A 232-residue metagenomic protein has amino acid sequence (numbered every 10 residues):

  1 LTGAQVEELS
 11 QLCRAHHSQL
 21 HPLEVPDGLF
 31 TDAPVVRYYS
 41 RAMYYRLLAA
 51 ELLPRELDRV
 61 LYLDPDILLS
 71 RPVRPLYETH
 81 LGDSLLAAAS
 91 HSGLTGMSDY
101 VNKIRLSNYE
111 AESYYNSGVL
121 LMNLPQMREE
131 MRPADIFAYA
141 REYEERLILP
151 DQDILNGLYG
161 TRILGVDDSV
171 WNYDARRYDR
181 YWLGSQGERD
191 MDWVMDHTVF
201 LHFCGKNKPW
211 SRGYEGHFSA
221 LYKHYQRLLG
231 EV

Functional and structural regions predicted by a protein language model:
L1: Short beta-strand/loop segment that forms part of the nucleotide-sugar
A4-L52: Active-site-proximal specificity loops/subdomain of glycosyltransferases
P22-G28, A42-M97, Y114, L121-M122 (+1 more regions): GT-A fold catalytic core of metal-dependent nucleotide-sugar glycosyltransferases, centered on the diacidic
T31-P34, T95-Y100, A175-R176: Short, charged, surface-exposed secondary-structure boundary motifs
A33-A42, V101-I104, R180-S185: Short, surface-exposed amphipathic charged segments that create phosphate/polyanion-binding patches used for binding
A49, S107-A111, D190: A generic local secondary-structure boundary/capping motif
L86-N108, S211-L221: A short, conserved beta-to-alpha structural element at the edge of catalytic cores that scaffolds binding
S117, M122-V232: A glycosyltransferase accessory/donor-loop signature
